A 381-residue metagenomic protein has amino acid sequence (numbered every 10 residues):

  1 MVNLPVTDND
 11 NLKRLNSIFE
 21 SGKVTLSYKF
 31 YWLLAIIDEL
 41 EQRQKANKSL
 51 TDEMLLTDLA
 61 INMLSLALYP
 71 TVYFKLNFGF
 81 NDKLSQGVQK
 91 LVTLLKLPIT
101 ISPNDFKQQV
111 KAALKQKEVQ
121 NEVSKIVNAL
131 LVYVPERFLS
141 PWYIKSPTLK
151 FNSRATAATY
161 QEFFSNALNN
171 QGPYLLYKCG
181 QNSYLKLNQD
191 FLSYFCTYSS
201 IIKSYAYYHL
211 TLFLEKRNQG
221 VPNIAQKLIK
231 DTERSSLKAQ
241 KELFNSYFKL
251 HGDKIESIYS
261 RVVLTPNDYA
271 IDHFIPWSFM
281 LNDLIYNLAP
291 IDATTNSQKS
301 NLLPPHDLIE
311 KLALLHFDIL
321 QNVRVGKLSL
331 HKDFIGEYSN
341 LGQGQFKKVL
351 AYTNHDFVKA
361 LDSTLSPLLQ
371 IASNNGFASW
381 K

Functional and structural regions predicted by a protein language model:
M1-Q240, P304-R324: Mixed-charge, low-complexity interaction segments
D8, K29, L237, L250-D253 (+2 more regions): Active-site-proximal structural scaffolding
I18-L26, Y247, S278-N282: Short, charged/polar micro-motifs that form catalytic or ligand-binding hotspots
Y28-L33, M63, F274-W277, L288-I291: Long, contiguous hydrophobic alpha-helical segments, chiefly transmembrane helices and signal peptides
R43, W277-S278, T295: Generic recognition of well-structured, leucine-rich alpha-helical segments and adjacent helix-turn regions within
Q240-A270, D292-T295: Short cysteine-rich loop/turn motifs with clustered Cys
I258-P290, K299-K311: Histidine-centered nuclease catalytic patch
S300-S379: C-terminal structured domain segments
